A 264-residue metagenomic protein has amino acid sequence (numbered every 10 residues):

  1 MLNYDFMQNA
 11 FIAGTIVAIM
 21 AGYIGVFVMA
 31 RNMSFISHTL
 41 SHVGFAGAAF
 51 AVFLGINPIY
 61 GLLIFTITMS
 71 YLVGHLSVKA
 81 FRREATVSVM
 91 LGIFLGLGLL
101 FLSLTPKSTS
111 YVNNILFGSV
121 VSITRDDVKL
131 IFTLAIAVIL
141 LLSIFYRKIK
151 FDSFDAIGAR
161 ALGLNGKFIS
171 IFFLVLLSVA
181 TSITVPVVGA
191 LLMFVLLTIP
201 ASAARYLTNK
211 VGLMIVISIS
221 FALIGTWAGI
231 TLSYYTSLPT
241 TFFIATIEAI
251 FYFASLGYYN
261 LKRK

Functional and structural regions predicted by a protein language model:
M1-I19, K264: Membrane-interfacial amphipathic/re-entrant helices at transmembrane-helix boundaries
L2-N3, L116-V120, F221-L223, W227-Y258: C-terminal binding/interaction regions
D5-N9, A80, V87-R147: Transmembrane helix-bundle core of multi-pass membrane transporters and related energy-transducing complexes
A10-A13, P58-T66, E84-S88, F132 (+2 more regions): Loop-to-transmembrane alpha-helix initiation sites
V26-S108, A204-V216, S233-Y235, N260-L261: Short loop segments and helix-boundary regions at transmembrane helix junctions of multi-pass inner-membrane proteins
V43-F53, M90-L102, S122, G166-L176 (+2 more regions): Small-residue-rich segments of transmembrane alpha-helices in multi-pass membrane proteins, especially helix faces
V128-I199: Helix-loop-helix "hairpin" substructures at the membrane interface of multi-pass membrane proteins
L191-F242: Transmembrane alpha-helical segments in multi-pass inner-membrane proteins
